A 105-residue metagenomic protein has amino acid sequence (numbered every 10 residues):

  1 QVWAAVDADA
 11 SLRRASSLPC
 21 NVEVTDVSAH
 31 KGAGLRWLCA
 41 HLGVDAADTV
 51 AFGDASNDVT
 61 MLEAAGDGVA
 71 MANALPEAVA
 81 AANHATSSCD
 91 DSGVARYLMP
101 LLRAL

Functional and structural regions predicted by a protein language model:
Q1-F52, S56: Conserved acidic, metal-coordinating active-site core of Asp-based, Mg2+-dependent phosphoryl-transfer enzymes
W3-D7, R36, E63, V79 (+1 more regions): Class I S-adenosyl-L-methionine
N21, D90-S92: A short, acidic, flexible beta-alpha connecting loop/helix-capping segment that sits on the rim of active
T25, V79-A85, A95-L98: Short, charged, surface-exposed secondary-structure boundary motifs
G34-W37, G93, Y97: Well-ordered alpha-helical segments embedded in enzymatic catalytic cores
L35, D45-C89: Acidic, Mg2+-coordinating phosphoryl-transfer loop and its flanking beta/alpha structural elements, shared across
P100-L105: Generic C-terminal helix-cap and adjacent flexible tail
